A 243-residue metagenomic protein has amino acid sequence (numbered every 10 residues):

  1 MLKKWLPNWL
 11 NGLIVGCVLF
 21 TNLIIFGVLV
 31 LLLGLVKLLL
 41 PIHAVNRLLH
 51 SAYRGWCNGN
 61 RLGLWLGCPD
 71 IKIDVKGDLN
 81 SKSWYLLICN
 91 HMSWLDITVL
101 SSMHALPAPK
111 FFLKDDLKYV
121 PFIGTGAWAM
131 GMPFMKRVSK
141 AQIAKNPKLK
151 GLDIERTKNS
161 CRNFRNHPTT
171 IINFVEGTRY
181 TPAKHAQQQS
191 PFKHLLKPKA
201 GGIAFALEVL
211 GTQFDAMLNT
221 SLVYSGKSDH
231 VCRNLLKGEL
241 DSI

Functional and structural regions predicted by a protein language model:
M1-Y85, T98-V99: Membrane-anchoring hydrophobic helices of lipid-metabolizing enzymes
L39-H43, R47-G55, W84-N146: Catalytic core of membrane glycerolipid acyltransferases/transacylases, capturing the structured, soluble-facing
G63-L66, P147-L152: Short, flexible loop segments at the rims of nucleotide/cofactor-binding pockets, characterized by
V75-K76, I88-H91, F112-D115, F174-E176 (+1 more regions): Short His-Asn-centered micro-motif
I97, K158, K199-I203: Conserved glycosyltransferase catalytic-site signature
A105, R162-N166, G211: Residue-level signal for alpha-helix termini/capping positions
F122-V138, H167-I243: A cross-family acyltransferase "interaction/gating" segment
L149-R162: A Trp-anchored, charged/polar loop motif used as the substrate-binding/catalytic surface of acyl/ester-handling
